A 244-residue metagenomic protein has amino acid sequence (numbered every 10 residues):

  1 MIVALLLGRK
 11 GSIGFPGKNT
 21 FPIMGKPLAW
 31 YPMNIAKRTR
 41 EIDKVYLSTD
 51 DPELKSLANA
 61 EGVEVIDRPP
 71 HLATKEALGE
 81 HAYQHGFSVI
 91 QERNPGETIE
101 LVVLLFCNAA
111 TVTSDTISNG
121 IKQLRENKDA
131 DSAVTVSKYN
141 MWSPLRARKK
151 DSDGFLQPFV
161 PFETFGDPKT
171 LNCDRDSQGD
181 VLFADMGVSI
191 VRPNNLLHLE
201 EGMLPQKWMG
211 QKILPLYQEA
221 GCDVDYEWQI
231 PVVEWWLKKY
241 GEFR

Functional and structural regions predicted by a protein language model:
M1-P16: N-terminal nucleotide-binding beta1-loop-alpha1 segment
F21-P22, L47: Conserved SAM-binding loop
L28-K44: A short, N-terminal amphipathic alpha-helix
I42, E97-I99, K128-A130: Short, high-confidence coil segments that cap the C-terminus of an alpha-helix and link into the following beta-strand
Y46, P52-V102, V112-N119: Short phosphate-binding loop-to-helix
H81, D180-R244: Conserved alpha/beta core of the MobA/IspD/sugar-nucleotide pyrophosphorylase nucleotidyltransferase superfamily
H81, H85, A110-G202: Conserved core of the sugar-phosphate nucleotidyltransferase
L105: Catalytic metal- and UDP-sugar-binding loop of GT-A-like glycosyltransferases, i.e., residues flanking the conserved
